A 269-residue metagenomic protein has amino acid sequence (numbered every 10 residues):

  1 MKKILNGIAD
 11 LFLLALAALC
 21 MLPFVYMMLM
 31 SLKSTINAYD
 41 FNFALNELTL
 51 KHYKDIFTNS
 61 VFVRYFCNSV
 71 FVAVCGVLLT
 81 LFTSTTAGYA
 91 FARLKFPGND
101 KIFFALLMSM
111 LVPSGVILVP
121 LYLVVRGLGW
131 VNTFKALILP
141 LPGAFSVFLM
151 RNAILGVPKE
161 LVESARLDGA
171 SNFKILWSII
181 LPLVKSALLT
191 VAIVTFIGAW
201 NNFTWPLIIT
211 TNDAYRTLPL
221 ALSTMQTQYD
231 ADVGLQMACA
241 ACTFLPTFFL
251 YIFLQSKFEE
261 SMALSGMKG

Functional and structural regions predicted by a protein language model:
K2-G269: A structural signal for multi-pass alpha-helical bundles of membrane permease subunits that mediate small-molecule
